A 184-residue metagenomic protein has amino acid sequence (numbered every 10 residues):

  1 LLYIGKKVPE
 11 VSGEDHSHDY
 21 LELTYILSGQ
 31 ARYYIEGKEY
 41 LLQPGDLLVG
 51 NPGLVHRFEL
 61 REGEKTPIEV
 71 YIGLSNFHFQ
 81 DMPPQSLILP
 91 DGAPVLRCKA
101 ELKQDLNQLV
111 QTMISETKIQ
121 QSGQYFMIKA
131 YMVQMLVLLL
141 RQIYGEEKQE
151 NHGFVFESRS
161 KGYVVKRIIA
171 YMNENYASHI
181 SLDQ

Functional and structural regions predicted by a protein language model:
L1-E10, P52-I119, L136-N151: A hydrophobic/aromatic-rich effector-binding and dimerization subdomain of bacterial HTH-type transcriptional regulators
H16-Y33: Short, conserved beta-strand element in jelly-roll/cupin
H18, Y34, L42, E64-T66 (+2 more regions): A generic fold-level signal
I26-S28, N51, N175: A short, compositionally biased micro-patch
Q30-R32, E39, V55: Structural motif
G37-P52: Short acidic-glycine-tyrosine-enriched beta hairpin
P94-L102, T117-I128, V137-E174, S178 (+1 more regions): Short, Lys/Arg-enriched, Trp-marked, Pro/Gly-tolerant hinge/linker segments that flank
